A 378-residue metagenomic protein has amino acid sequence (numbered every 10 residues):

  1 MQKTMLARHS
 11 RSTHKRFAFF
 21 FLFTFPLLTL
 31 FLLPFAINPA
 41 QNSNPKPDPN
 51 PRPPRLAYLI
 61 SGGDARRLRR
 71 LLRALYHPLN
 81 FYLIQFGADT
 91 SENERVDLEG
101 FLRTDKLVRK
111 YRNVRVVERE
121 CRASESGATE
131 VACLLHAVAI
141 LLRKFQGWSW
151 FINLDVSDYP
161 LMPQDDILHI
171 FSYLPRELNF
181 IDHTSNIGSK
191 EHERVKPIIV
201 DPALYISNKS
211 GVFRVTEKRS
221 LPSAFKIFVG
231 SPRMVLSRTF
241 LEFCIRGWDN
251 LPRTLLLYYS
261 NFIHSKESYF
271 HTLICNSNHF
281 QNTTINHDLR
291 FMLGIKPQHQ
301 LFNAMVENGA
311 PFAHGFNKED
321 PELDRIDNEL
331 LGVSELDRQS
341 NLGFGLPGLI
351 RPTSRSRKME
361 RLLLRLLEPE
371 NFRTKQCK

Functional and structural regions predicted by a protein language model:
Q2-K378: ER/Golgi luminal nucleotide-sugar-dependent glycosyltransferases, focusing on the catalytic module
